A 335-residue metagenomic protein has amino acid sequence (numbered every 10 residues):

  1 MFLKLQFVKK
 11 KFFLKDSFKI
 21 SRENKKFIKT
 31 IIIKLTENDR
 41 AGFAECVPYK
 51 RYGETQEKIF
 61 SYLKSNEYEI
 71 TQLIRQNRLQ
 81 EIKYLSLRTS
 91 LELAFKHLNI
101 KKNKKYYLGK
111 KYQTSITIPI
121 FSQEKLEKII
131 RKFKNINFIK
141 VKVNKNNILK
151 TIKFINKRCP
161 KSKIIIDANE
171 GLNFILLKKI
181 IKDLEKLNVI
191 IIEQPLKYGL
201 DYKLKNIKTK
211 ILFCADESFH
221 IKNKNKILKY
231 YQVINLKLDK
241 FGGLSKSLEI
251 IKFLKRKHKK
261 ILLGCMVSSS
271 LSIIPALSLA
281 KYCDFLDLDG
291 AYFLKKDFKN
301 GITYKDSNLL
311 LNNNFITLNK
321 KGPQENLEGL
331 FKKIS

Functional and structural regions predicted by a protein language model:
M1-I164, G171-I175, D183-K186, G301-S335: N-terminal capping/lid subdomain adjacent to the active-site entrance of alpha/beta enzymes
V141, N146-I274, A280, K295-D306: Catalytic core of soluble alpha/beta enzymes
D284-D289: Short helix/strand-capping turn motifs
